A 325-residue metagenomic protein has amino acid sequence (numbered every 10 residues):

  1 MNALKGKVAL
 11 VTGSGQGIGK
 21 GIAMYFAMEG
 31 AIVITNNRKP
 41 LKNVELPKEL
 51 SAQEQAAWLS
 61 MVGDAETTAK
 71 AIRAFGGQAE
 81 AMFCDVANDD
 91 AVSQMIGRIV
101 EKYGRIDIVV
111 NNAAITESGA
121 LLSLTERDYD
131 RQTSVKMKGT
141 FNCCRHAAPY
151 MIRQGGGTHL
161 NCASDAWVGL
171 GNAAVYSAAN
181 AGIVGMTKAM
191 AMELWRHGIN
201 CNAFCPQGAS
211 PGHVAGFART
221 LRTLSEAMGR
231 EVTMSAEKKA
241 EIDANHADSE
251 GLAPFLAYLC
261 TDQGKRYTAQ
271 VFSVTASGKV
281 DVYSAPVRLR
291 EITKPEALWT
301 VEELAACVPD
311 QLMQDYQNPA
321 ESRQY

Functional and structural regions predicted by a protein language model:
A3-N36, P40: Canonical Rossmann dinucleotide-binding motif of NAD(H)/NADP(H)-dependent dehydrogenases/reductases, specifically
E29-T67: Conserved glycine-rich Rossmann-like NAD(P)H-binding loop of the short-chain dehydrogenase/reductase
A69, R73, E80-F83, N88-G104: Conserved amphipathic alpha-helix within the SDR
A120-L121, T125-D130: Substrate-binding pocket helix/loop in short-chain dehydrogenase/reductase
C144-R145, K188: A short, exposed helix-loop element centered on a Lys and neighboring polar residues
L160-G182, T187-K188, M192-R196, C205-S225 (+2 more regions): Catalytic loop of short-chain dehydrogenase/reductase
E226-Y325: C-terminal helical subdomain
